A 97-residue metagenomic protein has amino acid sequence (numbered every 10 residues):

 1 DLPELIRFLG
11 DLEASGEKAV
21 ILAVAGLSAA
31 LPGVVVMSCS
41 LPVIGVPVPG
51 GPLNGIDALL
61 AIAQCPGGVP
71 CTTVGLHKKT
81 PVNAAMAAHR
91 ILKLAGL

Functional and structural regions predicted by a protein language model:
L2-L5, L27-V34, L53-I56, P81-A84: Short glycine/serine/threonine-rich phosphate/pyrophosphate-binding segments that cradle anionic phosphate groups
I6-G10, P32, V36, L60-A63 (+1 more regions): Predominant activation on well-ordered alpha-helical scaffold segments within soluble catalytic domains
R7-P47: Glycine-rich phosphate-binding loop
G50-L97: C-terminal binding/interaction regions
